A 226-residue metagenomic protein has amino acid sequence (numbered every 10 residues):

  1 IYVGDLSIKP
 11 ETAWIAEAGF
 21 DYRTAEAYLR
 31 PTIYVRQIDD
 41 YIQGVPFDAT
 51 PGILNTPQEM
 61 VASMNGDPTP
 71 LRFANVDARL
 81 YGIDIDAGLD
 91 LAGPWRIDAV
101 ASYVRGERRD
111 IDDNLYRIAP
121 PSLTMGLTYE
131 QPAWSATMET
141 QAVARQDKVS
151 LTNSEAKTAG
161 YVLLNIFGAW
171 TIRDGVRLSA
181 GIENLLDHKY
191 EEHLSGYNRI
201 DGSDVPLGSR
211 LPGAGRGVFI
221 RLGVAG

Functional and structural regions predicted by a protein language model:
I1, I42-D48, V104, R108-L115 (+2 more regions): Outer-membrane beta-barrel translocator domains and adjoining extracellular loop/strand segments of Gram-negative
I1-I38, A49, T56-D90, I118-P120 (+3 more regions): Outer-membrane beta-barrel signature, preferentially recognizing the C-terminal barrel domain of Gram-negative
I8, A18-Y22, I83-L89, A99 (+5 more regions): Residues on the lipid-exposed face of transmembrane beta-strands in outer-membrane beta-barrel proteins
G19, L29, R96, G196-R199: Hydrophobic alpha-helical membrane context
A25-L29, G93-W95, P121-L123, P132-W134 (+3 more regions): Outer-envelope beta-barrel architecture signal
Y34-I38, L54-L151, G223: Gram-negative outer-membrane beta-barrel transporters
Q37-D39, G44, A142-K148, A169-G226: C-terminal beta-signal and adjacent terminal beta-strands/loops of Gram-negative outer-membrane beta-barrel proteins
V149-L151, G160-N165: Short, local alpha-helical segments
